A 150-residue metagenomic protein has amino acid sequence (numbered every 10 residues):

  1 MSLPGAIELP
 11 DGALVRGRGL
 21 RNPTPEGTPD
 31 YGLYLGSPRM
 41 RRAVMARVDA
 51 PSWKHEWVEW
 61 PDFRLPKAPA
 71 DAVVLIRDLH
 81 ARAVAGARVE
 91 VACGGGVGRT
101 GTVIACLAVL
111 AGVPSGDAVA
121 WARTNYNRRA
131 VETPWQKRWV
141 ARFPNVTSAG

Functional and structural regions predicted by a protein language model:
M1-E90, V103-G150: Cys-dependent protein tyrosine phosphatase-like superfamily
C93: Short cysteine clusters
G96: Conserved G/P- and acidic residue-centered "switch" motifs that form tight phosphate/ATP-binding loops in soluble
T100: Ser/Thr-glycine-rich phosphate-binding loops at phosphate-binding pockets of nucleotides, nucleotide cofactors
